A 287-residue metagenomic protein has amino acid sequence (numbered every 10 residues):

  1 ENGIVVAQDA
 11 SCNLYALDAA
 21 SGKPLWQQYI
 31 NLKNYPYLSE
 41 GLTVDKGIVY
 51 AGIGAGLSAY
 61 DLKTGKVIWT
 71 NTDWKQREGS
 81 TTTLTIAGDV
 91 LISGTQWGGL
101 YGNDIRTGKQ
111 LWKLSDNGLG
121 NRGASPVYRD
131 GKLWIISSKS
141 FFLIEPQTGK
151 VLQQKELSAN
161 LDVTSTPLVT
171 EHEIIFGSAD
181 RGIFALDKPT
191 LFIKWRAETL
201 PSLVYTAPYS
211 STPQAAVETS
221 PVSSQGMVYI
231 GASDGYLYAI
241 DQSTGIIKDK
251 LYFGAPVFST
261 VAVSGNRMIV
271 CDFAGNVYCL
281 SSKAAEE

Functional and structural regions predicted by a protein language model:
E1, P24-D45, G54, V67-G88 (+7 more regions): Extracytoplasmic beta-rich repeat domains
A7, N13, D18, A51 (+3 more regions): Long luminal/extracellular ectodomains of secretory-pathway precursor proteins
D9-A10, G52-G54, T95-Q96, I136-S138 (+3 more regions): Structural signature of WD-repeat beta-propellers
D18-G22, D61-G65, D104-G108, E145-G149 (+3 more regions): Short loop/turn segments that connect beta-strands within beta-propeller blades
A232-V270, A274: C-terminal closing repeat unit and adjoining cap/tail of repeat-based domains
